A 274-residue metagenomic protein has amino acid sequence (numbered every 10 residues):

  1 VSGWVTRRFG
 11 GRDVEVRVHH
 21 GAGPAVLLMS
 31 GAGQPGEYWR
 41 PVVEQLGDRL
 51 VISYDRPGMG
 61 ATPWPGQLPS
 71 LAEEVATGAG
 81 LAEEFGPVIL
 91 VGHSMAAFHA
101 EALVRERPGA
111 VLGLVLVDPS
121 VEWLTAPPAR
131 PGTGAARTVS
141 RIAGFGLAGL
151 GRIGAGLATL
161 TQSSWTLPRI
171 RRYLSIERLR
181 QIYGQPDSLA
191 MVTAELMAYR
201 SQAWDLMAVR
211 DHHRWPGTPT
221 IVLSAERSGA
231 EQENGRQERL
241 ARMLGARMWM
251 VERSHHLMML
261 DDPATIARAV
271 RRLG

Functional and structural regions predicted by a protein language model:
V1-D13: N-terminal cap/lid segment of alpha/beta-hydrolase-fold proteins
R12-P63, G86: Conserved HGGG/HGGXW glycine-rich cap/lid loop of the alpha/beta-hydrolase fold
L28-G31, S94, A225: Glycine-rich His-Gly loop
S53-V91, R107: Active-site loop/oxyanion-hole signature of alpha/beta-hydrolase fold enzymes
G86-P128: Conserved hydrolase catalytic core segment
R105, V115-R152: Flexible "cap/lid" loop of the alpha/beta hydrolase fold
R178-M243, M250: Conserved serine/cysteine hydrolase catalytic core
V251-P263: Catalytic histidine-centered segment of alpha/beta-hydrolase-like enzymes
